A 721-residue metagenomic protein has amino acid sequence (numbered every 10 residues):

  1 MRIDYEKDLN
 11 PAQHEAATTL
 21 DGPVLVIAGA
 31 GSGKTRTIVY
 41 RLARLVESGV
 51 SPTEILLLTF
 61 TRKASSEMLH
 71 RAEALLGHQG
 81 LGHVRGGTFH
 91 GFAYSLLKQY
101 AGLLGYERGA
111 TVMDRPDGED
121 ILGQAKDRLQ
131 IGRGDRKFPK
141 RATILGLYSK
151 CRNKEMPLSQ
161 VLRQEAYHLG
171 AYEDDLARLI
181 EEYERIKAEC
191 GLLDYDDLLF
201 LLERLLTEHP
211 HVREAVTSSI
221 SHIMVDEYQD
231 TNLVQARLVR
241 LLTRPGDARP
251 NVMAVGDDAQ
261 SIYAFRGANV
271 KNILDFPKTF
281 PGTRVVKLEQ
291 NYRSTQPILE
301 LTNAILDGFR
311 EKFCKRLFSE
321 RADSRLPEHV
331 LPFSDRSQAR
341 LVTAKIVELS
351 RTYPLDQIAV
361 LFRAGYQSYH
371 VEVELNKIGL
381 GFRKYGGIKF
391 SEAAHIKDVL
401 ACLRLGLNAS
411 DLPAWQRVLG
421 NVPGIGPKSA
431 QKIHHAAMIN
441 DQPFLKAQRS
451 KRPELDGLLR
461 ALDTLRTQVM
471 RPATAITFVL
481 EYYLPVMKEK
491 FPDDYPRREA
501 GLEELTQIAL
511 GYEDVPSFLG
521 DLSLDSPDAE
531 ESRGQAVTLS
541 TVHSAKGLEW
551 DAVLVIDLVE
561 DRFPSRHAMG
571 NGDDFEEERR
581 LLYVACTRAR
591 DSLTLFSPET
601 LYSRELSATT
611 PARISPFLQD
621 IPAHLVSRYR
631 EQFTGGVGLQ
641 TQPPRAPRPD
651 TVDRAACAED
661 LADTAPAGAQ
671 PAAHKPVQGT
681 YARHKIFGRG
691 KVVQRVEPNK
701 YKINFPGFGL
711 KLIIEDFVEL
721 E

Functional and structural regions predicted by a protein language model:
R2, K7-T18, G22-V26, T37 (+6 more regions): Conserved helicase NTPase motor core
V26, A30-I38, P52, P281-R284 (+2 more regions): Helicase P-loop NTPase motor core
R36-V50, R71, R240-T243: Walker A/P-loop NTP-binding motif
L45-L57, A248: Conserved SF1/SF2 helicase motif Ia
E54-G146, Y167: Conserved P-loop NTPase-based nucleic-acid remodeling module centered on helicase motor cores
E119, G123-L192, R249, V270 (+1 more regions): Basic/charged alpha-beta structural segments of nucleotide/phosphate-handling enzymes
P354, Y369-E372, A393, L400-H624: Conserved helicase C-terminal RecA-like lobe
D493, L524, L558-G709: C-terminal accessory regions
